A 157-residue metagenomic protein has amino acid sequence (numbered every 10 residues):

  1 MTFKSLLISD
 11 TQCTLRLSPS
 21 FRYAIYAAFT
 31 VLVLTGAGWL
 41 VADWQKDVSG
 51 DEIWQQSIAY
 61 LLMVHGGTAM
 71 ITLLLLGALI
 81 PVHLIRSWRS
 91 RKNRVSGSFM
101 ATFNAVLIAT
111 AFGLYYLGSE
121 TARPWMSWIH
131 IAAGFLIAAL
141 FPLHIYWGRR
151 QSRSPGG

Functional and structural regions predicted by a protein language model:
M1-G157: Membrane-embedded alpha-helical bundles that constitute the cytochrome b-like, heme-associated redox core of multi-pass
